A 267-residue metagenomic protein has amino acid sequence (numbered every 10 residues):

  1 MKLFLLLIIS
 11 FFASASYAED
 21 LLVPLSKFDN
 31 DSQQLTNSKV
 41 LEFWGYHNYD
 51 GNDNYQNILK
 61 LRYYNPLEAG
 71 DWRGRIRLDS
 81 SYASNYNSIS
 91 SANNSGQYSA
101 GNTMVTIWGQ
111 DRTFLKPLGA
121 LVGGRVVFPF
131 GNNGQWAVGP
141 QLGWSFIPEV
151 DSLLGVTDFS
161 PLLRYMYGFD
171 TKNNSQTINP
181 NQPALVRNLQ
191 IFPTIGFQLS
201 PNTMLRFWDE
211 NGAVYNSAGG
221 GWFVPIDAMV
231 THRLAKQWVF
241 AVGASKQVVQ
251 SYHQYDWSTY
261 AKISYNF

Functional and structural regions predicted by a protein language model:
M1-L7: Sec-dependent signal peptide recognition, specifically the positively charged N-region followed immediately by
L5, F12-A13, L115: Compositionally biased, low-structure terminal segments
I9-S10, M204: Amphipathic, positively biased hydrophobic alpha-helical segments used for protein targeting and membrane insertion
S10-A18: N-terminal signal peptide c-region/cleavage motif recognized by signal peptidases
E19-F267: Transmembrane beta-barrel domains of Gram-negative outer membranes and organellar outer membranes
